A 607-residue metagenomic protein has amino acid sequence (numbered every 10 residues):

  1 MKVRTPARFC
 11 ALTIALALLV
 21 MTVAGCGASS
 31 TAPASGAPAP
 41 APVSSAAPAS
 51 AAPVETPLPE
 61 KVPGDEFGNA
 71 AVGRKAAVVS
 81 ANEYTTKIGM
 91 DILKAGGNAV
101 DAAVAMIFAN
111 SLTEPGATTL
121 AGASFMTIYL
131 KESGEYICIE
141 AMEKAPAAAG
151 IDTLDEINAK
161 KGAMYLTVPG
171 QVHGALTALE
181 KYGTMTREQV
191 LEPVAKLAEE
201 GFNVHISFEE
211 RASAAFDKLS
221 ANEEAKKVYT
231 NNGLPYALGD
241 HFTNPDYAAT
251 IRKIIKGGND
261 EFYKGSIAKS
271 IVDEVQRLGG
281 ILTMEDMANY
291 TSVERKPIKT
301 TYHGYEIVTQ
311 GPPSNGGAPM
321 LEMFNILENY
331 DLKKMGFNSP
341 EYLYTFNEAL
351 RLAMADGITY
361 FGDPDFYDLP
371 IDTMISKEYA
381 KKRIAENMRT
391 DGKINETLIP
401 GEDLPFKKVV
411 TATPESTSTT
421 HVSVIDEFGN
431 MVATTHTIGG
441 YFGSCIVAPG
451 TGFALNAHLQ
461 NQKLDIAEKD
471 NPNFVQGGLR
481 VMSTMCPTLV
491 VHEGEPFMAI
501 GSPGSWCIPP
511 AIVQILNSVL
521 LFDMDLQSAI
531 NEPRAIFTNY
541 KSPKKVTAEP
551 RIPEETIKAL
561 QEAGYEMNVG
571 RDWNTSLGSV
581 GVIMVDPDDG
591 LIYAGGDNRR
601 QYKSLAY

Functional and structural regions predicted by a protein language model:
K2-T13: Bacterial N-terminal signal peptides that target proteins for export
T13-V23: Bacterial N-terminal signal peptides
V23-A39: Bacterial lipoprotein signal-peptidase II cleavage site
A52-K87, A99-G257, F262-K264, K269-N315 (+4 more regions): Noncatalytic scaffold domains of N-terminal-nucleophile
E55, Y330-T437, T451, H458 (+1 more regions): Internal maturation/activation junctions in enzymes
I92-L93, H173-K181, G257-K264, K269 (+1 more regions): Alpha-helical support elements that line or immediately flank enzyme active sites and cofactor-binding pockets
L112-Y129, S133-I137, L282-T283, N430-M498 (+2 more regions): Active-site rim segments in enzyme catalytic domains, especially the processed small/beta chain of N-terminal
F428, G478-R480, I512, L521-N574: Extended C-terminal subregions enriched in glycine
